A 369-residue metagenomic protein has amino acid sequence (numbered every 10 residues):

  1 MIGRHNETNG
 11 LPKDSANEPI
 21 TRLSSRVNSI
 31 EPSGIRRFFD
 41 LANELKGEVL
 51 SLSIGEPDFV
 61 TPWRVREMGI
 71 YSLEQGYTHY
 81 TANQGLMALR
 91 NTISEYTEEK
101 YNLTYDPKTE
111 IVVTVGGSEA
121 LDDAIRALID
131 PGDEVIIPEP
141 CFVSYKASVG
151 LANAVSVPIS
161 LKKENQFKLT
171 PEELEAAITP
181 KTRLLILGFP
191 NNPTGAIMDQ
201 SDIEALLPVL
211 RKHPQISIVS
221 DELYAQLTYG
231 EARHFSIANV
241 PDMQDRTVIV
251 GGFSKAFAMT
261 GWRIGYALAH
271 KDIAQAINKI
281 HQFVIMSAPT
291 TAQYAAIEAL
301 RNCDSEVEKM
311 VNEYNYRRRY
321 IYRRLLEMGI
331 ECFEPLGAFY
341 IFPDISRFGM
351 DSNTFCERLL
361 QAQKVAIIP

Functional and structural regions predicted by a protein language model:
M1-L23, N28-E31, L41-L50, E56-Y71 (+2 more regions): PLP-dependent class I/II
F38, G76-H79, T92-E99: Glycine-rich loop-to-alpha-helix module at the N-terminal edge of alpha/beta enzyme cores
H79-Y80, Y224: Intrinsically disordered, tyrosine-centered linear signaling motifs in cytosolic regions
Y80-T81, E308: Short, surface-exposed loop/turn segments at secondary-structure junctions
Q84-G85: Short beta-strand to alpha-helix junction loop
L89-I93, G116: Conserved AMP-binding/adenylate-forming core of the ANL superfamily
